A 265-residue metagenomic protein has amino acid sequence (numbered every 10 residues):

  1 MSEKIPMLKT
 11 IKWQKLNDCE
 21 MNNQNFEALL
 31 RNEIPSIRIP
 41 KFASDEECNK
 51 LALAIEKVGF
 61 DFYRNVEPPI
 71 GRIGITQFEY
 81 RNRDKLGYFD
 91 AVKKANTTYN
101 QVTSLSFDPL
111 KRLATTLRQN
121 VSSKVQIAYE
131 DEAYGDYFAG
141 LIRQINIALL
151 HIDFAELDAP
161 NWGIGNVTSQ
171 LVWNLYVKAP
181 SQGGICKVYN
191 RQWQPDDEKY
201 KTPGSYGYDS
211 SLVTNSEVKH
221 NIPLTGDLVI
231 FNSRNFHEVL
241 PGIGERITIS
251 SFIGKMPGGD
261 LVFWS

Functional and structural regions predicted by a protein language model:
M1-A28, G140-I152, E217-I230, N235: Generic detector of solvent-exposed, compositionally biased contiguous segments
M1-T98, S104: N-terminal auxiliary "cap/dimerization" subdomain that precedes the catalytic jelly-roll/cupin core of mononuclear
P35, S169-L171, L175, D227 (+1 more regions): Residue-level detector of short, conserved catalytic/binding motifs and their immediate flanks
A43-D45, K178-P180, W193-Q194, N235-H237 (+1 more regions): Short, solvent-exposed loop/turn segments at secondary-structure junctions
E46, D108, Y137, T168-V172 (+4 more regions): Short, well-structured alpha-helical interface segments that form or flank functional binding sites
D84-N146, W162-G165: Signature of the catalytic double-stranded beta-helix
N146-K219, V262: Catalytic core of non-heme Fe(II) oxygenases with the double-stranded beta-helix
P203-S265: Catalytic core of Fe(II)/2-oxoglutarate
